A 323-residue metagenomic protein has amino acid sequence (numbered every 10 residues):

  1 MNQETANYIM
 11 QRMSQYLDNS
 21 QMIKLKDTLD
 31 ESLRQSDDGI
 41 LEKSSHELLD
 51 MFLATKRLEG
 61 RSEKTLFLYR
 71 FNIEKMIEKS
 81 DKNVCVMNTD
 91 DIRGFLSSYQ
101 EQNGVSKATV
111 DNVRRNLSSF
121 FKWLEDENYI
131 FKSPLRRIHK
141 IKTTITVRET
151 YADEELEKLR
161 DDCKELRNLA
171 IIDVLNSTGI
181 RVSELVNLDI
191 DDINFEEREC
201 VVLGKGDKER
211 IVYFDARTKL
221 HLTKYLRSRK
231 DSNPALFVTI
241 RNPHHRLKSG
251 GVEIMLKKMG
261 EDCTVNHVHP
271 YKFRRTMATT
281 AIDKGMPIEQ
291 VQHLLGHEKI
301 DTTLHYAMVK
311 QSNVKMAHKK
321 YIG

Functional and structural regions predicted by a protein language model:
M1-R61: N-terminal DNA-binding module of tyrosine recombinases/phage integrases
K24-E31, V212, M308-G323: DNA/chromatin major-groove-contacting recognition/catalytic segments
E31-I40, L48-V147: N-terminal core-binding DNA-recognition domain of tyrosine recombinases/integrases
G39, T150, K205-G206, L295 (+1 more regions): Catalytic-site neighborhood detector that most strongly recognizes the C-terminal catalytic loop/helix of tyrosine
I130, I145, D153-V182, G206-K208: Basic, Lys/Arg- and aromatic-enriched nucleic-acid-binding interface segment
D173, S177, R274-H297: C-terminal catalytic core of tyrosine-transesterase DNA break-rejoin enzymes
L175-E197, G250: Short, charged phosphate-coordinating catalytic segments
G204-K224, A235-M255: C-terminal catalytic core of Y-nucleophile DNA break-rejoin enzymes
